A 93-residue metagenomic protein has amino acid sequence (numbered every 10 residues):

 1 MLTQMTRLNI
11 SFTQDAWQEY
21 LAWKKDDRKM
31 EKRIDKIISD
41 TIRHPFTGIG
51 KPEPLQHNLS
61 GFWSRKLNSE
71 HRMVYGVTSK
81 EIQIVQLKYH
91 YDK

Functional and structural regions predicted by a protein language model:
M1-N9, D15-K32, I49, Q56 (+2 more regions): Enriched for short, Lys/Arg-rich terminal
E31-I49: Compact soluble domain cores
I37, K51-N58: Short secondary-structure junction/hinge motifs that connect adjacent elements
